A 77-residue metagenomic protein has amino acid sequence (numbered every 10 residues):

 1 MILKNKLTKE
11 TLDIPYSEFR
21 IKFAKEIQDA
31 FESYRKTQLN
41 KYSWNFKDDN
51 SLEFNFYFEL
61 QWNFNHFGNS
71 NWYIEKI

Functional and structural regions predicted by a protein language model:
M1-K6: A short beta-strand micro-motif
L7-K9, S51: Glycine-centered tight beta-turn/hairpin loop motif at sheet-sheet or coil-to-beta transitions
I14-I77: Acidic, low-complexity, intrinsically disordered interaction modules
